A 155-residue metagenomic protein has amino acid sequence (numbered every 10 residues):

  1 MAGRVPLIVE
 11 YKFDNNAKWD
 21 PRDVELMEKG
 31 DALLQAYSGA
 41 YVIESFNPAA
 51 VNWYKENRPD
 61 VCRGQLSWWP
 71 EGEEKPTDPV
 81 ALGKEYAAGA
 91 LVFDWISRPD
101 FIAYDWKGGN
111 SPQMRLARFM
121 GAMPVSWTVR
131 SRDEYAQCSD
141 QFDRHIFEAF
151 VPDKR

Functional and structural regions predicted by a protein language model:
A2-R155: Short loop-to-alpha-helix "cap/lid" segments that border enzyme active sites across diverse enzyme classes
